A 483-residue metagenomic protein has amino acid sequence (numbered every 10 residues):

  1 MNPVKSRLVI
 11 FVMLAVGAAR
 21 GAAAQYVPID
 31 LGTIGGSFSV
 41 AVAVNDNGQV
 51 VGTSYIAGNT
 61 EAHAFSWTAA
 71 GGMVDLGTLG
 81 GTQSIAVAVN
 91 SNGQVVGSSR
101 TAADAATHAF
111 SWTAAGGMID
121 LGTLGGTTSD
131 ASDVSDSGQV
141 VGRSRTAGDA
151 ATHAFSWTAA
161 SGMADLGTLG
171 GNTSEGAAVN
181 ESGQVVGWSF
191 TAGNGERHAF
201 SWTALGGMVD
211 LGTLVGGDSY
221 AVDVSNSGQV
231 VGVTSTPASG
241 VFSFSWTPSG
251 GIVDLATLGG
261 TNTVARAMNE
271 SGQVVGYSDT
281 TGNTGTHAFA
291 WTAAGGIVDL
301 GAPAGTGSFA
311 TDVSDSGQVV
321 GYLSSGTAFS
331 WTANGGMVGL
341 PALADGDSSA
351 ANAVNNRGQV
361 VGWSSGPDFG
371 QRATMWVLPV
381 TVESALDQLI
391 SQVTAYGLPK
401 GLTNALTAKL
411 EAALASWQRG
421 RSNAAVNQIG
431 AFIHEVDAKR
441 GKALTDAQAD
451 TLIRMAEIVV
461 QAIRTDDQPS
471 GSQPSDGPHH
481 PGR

Functional and structural regions predicted by a protein language model:
M1-V9: Bacterial N-terminal signal peptides that target proteins for export
K5, F38, Q448: Solvent-exposed, flexible loop/coil residues
V9-A18: Bacterial N-terminal signal peptides
G21-V380: Residue-level hotspots at or immediately adjacent to binding/recognition sites across diverse folds
P379-R483: Soluble extracellular-acting proteins and domains
